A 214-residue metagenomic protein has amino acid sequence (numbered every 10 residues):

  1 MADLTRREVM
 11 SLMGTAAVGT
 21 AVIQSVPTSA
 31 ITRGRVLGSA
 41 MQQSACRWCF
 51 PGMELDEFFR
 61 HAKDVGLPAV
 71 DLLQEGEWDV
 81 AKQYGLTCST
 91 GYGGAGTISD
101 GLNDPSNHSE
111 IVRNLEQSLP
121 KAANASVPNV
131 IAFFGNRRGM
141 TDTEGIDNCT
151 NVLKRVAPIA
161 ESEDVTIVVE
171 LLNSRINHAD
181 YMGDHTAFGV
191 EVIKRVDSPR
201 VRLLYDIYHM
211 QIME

Functional and structural regions predicted by a protein language model:
M1-A17: N-terminal secretory signal peptides and thylakoid transit peptides that target proteins across membranes
M13-T15, G19-V22, D104-Y205, I212: Active-site acidic/histidine proton-transfer and metal-coordination neighborhood in alpha/beta enzyme cores
T15-A16, D56-E57, H61-V65: Non-catalytic accessory regions flanking glycosidase/transglycosidase catalytic cores in CAZymes
Q24-M53, R60-H61: C-terminal segment of N-terminal export signals and the immediately downstream linker at the start of the mature
G34-C46, T90-G101, N136-R137: N-terminal small/glycine-rich loop or linker at the start of catalytic domains across soluble metabolic enzymes
G34-S39, R60-D64, E77-Y92, Q117-S126 (+2 more regions): Acidic (Asp/Glu)-rich catalytic clusters
M41-C46, V70-L72, C88-Y92, V130-A132 (+2 more regions): Hydrophobic faces of well-ordered beta-strands that scaffold small-molecule active sites in alpha/beta enzyme cores
C49-P51, Q74-G76, G94-G96, N136-R138 (+2 more regions): Active-site-proximal loop/turn and secondary-structure-junction residues that shape catalytic pockets, frequently
